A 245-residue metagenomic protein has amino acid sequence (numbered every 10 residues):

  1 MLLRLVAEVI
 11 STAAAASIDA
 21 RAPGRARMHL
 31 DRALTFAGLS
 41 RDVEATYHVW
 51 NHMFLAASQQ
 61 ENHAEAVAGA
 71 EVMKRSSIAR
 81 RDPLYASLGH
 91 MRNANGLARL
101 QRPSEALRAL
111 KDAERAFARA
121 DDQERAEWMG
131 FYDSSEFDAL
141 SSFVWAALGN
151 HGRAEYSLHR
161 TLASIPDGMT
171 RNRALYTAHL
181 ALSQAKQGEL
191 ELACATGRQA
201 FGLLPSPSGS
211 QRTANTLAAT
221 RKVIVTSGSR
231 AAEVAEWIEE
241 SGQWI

Functional and structural regions predicted by a protein language model:
M1-I245: Conserved binding/catalytic microenvironments
